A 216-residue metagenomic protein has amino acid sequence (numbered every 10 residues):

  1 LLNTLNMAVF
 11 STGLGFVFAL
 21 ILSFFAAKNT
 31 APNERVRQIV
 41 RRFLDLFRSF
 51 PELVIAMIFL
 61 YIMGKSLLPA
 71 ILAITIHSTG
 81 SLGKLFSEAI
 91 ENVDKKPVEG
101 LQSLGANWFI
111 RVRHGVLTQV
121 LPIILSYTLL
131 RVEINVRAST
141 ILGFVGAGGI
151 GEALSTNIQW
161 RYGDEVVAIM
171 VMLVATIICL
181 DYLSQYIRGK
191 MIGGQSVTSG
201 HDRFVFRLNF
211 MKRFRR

Functional and structural regions predicted by a protein language model:
L1-A26: Transmembrane alpha-helix signature in integral membrane proteins
N3-M7, R48-S81: Loop-to-helix entry region at the N-terminal start of transmembrane alpha-helices in multi-pass membrane transporters
L20-F25, L85-N92, K96, N135 (+1 more regions): Membrane-spanning helices that line or support transport/gating and their immediate boundary helices in channels
L22-A56: Cytoplasmic-entry segments and transmembrane alpha-helices of multi-pass inner-membrane transporters
Y61, A138-M172, I192-G200: Glycine-rich helix-loop "coupling/hinge" segments at transmembrane-helix boundaries in multipass transporters
K65-V116, P122-R131, Q185: Membrane-cytosol interface at the C-terminal ends of specific transmembrane alpha-helices in multi-pass membrane
W108-L142, D164-T176, L180, S184: Transmembrane alpha-helices
S126, V167-R216: C-terminal transmembrane helix and the adjacent membrane-cytosol boundary/short C-terminal tail of inner/organellar
